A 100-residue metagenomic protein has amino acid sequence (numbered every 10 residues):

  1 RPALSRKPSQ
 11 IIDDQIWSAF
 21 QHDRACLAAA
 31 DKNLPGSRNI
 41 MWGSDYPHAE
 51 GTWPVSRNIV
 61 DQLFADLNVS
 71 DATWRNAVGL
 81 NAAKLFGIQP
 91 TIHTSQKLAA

Functional and structural regions predicted by a protein language model:
R1-D13: Aromatic-lined glycan-binding groove of carbohydrate-active enzymes
P2-L4, W17, Q21-A29, N33-M41 (+1 more regions): Mid-to-C-terminal alpha-helical segments outside catalytic/metal-binding sites
